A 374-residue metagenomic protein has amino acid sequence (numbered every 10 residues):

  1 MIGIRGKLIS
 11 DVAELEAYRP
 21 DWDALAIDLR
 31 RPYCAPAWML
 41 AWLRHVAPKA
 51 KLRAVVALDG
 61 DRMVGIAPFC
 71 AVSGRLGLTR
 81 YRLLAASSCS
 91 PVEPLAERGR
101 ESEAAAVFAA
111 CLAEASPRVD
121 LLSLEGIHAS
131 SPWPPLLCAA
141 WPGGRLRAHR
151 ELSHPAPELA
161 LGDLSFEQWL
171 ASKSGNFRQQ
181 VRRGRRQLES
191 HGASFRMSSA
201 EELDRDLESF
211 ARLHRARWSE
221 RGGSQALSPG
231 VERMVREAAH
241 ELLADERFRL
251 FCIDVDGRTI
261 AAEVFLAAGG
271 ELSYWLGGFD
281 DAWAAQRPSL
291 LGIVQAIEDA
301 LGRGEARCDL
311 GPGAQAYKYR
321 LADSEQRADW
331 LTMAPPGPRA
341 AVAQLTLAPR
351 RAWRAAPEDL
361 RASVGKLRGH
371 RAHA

Functional and structural regions predicted by a protein language model:
I2-L8, V12, A71, P134-Q168 (+3 more regions): Active-site/acyl-donor-binding loops of N-acyltransferases
R5-L83, G126-A156, G162-A285, A372-A374: A conserved beta-strand-loop-helix scaffold within acyl/acetyltransferase catalytic domains
A57-L58, M63, L84-A86, R98 (+2 more regions): Aromatic (often tryptophan-rich) hydrophobic motifs at membrane interfaces
S88, R118, R150-S153, E189 (+1 more regions): A short, structural micro-pattern
V92-R98: The substrate-binding groove and active-site-proximal loops of carbohydrate-active enzymes, especially glycoside
E114-P132: ATP-hydrolysis module of ASCE/P-loop NTPase motor domains, specifically the Walker B Asp-Glu catalytic pair
L121-L124, R196-M197, C308-D309: Short catalytic-loop micro-motif centered on adjacent basic/acidic residues
